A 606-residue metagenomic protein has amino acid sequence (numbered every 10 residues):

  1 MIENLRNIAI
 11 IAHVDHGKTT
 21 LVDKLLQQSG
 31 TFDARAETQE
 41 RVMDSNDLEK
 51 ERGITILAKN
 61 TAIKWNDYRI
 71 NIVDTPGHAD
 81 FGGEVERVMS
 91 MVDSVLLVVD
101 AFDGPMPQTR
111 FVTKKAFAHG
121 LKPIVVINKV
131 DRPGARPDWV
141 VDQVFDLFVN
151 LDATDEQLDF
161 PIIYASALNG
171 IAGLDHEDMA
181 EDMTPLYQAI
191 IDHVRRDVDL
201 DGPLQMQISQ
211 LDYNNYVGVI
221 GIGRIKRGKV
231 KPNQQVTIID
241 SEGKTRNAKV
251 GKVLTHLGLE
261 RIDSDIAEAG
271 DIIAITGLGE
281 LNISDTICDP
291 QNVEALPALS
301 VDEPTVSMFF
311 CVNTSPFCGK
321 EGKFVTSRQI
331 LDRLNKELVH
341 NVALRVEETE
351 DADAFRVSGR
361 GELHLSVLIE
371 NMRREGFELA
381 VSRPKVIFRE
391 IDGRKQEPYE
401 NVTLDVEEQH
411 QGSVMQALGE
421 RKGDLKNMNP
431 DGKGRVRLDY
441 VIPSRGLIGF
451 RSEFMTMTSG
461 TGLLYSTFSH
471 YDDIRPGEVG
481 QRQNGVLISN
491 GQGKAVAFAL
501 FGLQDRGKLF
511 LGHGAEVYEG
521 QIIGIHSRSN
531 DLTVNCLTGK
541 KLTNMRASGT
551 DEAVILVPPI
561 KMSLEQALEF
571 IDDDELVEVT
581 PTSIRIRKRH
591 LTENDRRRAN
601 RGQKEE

Functional and structural regions predicted by a protein language model:
M1-V99, D103, Q143, L211-N214: P-loop NTPase switch module centered on the Walker A-proximal segment
E3-T20, P105-K114, G120-K122, V130 (+13 more regions): Conserved structured catalytic cores and adjacent interaction surfaces of nucleotide-binding/hydrolyzing enzymes
D15, L21, G53, D74 (+17 more regions): Residue-level signature of catalytic and energy-coupling elements of molecular machines, predominantly ATP/GTP-dependent
E37-R41, L151-I163, D197-Q207, E242-H256 (+8 more regions): Interdomain boundary/hinge elements
K122, R132-D192: Canonical P-loop GTPase G-domain recognition
Q205-M308, P316-K320, N484, G491-T543 (+2 more regions): Conserved nucleotide-binding/hydrolysis modules and their immediate coupling elements across P-loop/ASCE NTPase motors
S315-L338, A553, V557: A short, contiguous, amphipathic alpha-helix enriched in charged residues
R585, R589-E606: Acidic, low-complexity intrinsically disordered tails
